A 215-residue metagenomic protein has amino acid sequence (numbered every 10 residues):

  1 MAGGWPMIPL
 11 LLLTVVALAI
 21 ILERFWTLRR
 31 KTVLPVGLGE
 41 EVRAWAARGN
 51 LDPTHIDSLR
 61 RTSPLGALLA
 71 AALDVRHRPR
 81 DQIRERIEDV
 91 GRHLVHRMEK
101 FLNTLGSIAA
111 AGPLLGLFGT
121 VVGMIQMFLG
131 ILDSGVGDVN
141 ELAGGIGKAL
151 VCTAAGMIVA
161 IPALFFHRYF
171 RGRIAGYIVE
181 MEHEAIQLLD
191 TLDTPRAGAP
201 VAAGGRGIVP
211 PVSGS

Functional and structural regions predicted by a protein language model:
M1-L38: Hydrophobic membrane-targeting segments
A2-M7, L94-G112, G145, A149-G156: Loop-to-transmembrane-helix entry motif
G4, L18, P53-T54, L69 (+3 more regions): Residue-level signature of catalytic and energy-coupling elements of molecular machines, predominantly ATP/GTP-dependent
M7-I20, G106-P113, V159-A163: Alpha-helical transmembrane segments of integral membrane proteins
L10-V15, F25-W26, I56, M98-F101 (+1 more regions): Short hydrophobic/aromatic-rich motifs at helix boundaries and adjacent loops
K31-F118, V122-V136, F166-S215: Predominantly long cytosolic amphipathic alpha-helical stalk/bundle segments
N140-R171: Pore-lining and gate-forming transmembrane alpha-helices of multi-pass membrane transport proteins
